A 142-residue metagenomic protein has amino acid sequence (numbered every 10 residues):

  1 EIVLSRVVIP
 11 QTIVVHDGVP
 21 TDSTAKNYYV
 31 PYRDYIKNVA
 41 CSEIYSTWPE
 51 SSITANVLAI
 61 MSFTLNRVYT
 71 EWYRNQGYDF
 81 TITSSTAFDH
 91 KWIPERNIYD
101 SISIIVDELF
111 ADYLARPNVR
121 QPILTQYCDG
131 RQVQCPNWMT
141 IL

Functional and structural regions predicted by a protein language model:
E1-L142: Conserved, single-site charged/polar hotspot
